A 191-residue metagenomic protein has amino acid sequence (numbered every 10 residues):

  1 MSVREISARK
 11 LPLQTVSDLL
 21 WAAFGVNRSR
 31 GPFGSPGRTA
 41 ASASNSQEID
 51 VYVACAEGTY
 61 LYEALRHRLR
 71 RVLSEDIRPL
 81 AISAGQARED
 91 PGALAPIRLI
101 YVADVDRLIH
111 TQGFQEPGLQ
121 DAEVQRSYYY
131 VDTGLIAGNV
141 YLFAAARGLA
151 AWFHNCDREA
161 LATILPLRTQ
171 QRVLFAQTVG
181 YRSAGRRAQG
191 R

Functional and structural regions predicted by a protein language model:
M1-I97, L165, A188-R191: N-terminal amphipathic, basic helical "cap/leader" segment at the start of enzyme domains
L19, V51, I97-H110, D121-T163: Small-aliphatic-rich amphipathic alpha-helix that forms the alpha element of a beta-alpha
N27, Y60, D106-I109, A184: Short, acidic Gly/Pro/Ser/Thr-rich loop/turn segments
C55-E57, A103-V105, V179: Short, flexible beta-strand-to-coil junctions
L94-P96, L149, Q170-R172: Short coil/turn connectors at secondary-structure junctions
T111-P117: Short, flexible, mixed-charge acidic loops at enzyme active sites
A160-A176: Short, electropositive alpha-helical surface patch
R172-R191: C-terminal helix-cap and adjacent tail motif
